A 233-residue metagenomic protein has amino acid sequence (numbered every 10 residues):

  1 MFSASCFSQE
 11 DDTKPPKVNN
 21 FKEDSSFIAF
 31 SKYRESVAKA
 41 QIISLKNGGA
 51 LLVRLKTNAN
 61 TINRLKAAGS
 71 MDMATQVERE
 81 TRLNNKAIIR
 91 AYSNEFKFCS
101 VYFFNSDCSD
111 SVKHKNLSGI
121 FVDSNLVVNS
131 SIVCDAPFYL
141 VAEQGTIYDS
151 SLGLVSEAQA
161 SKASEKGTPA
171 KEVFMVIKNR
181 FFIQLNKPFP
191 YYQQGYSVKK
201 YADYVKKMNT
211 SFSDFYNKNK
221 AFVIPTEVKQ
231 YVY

Functional and structural regions predicted by a protein language model:
C6-E10: Boundary at the C-terminal end of the N-terminal hydrophobic targeting segment
D11-Y233: Short beta-strand and adjacent turn/loop elements
